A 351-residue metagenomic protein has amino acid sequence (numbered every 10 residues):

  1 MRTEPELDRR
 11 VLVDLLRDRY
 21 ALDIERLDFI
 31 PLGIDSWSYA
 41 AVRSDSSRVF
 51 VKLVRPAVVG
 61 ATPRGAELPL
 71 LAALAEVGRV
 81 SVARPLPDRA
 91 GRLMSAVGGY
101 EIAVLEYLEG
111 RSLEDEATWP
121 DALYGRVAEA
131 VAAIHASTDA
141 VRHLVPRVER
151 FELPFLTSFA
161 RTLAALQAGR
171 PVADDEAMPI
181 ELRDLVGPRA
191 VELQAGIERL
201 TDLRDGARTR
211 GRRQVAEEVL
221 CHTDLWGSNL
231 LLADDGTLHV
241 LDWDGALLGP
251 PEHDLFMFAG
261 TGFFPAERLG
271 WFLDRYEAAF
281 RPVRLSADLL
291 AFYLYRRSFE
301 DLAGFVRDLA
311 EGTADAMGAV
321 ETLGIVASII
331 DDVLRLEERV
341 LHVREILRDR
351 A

Functional and structural regions predicted by a protein language model:
M1-L27: Juxta-kinase regulatory segment immediately upstream of eukaryotic protein kinase catalytic domains
D28-L32: Protein kinase glycine-rich loop
I34-D45, F50-V51, P85, E198-L255: Active-site acidic catalytic loop and adjacent metal/ATP-binding pocket of ATP-dependent phosphoryl transfer enzymes
S44-P146: ATP-binding pocket architecture of kinase catalytic cores
P56, I102-E116, A165-P179, F299-M317: A glycine-centered beta->alpha junction motif in the catalytic cores of kinase/phosphotransferase enzymes
A117-P188, E218: A cross-family kinase active-site recognition segment
R170, P179, W271, A303-A351: ATP/Mg2+ or Mg2+-diphosphate-binding catalytic cores that bind nucleotide phosphates or diphosphates via glycine-rich
P251-P282, Y295-T313: Active-site activation/catalytic loop segments of kinase-like enzymes and analogous catalytic loops in related
